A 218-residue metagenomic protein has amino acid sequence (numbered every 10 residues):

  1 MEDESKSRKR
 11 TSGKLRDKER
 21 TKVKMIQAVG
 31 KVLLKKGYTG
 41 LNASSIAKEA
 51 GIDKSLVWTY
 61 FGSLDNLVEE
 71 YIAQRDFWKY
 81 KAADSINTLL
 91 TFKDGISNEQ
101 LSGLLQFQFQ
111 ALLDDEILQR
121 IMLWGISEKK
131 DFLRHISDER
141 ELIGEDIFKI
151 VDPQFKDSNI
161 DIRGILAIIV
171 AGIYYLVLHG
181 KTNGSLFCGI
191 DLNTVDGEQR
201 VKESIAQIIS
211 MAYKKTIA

Functional and structural regions predicted by a protein language model:
M1-R20, A218: N-terminal intrinsically disordered/low-complexity leader segments
K24, A28, V32-N66, E70: Helix-turn-helix
A43, I72-K79: Short, basic, alpha-helical segments at the C-terminal edge of helix-turn-helix-like DNA-binding modules
V68-R75, I136: Alpha-helical DNA-contacting segments of helix-turn-helix folds
K79-D84, I121, S127-K156, R163-G164 (+2 more regions): Amphipathic alpha-helical packing segments from all-alpha helical-bundle domains
A83-D114, I162-L166: Hydrophobic alpha-helical connector segments
A111-R134, G180-L186: Amphipathic alpha-helical segments used for helix-helix packing
V151-A206, I217: Hydrophobic/aromatic-rich alpha-helical bundle segments in the mid-to-C-terminal region
